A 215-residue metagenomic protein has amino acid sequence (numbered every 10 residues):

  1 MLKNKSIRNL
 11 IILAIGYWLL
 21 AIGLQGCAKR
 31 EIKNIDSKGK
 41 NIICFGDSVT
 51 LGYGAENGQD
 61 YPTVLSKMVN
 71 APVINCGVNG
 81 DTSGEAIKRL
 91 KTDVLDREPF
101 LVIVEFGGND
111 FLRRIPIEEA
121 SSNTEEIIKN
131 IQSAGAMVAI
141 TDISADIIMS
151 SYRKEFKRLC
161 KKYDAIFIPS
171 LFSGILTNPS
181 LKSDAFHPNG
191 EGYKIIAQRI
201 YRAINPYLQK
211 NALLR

Functional and structural regions predicted by a protein language model:
M1-G26, K129: Short, basic, low-complexity termini and linkers enriched in Ser/Thr/Gly/Pro that act as targeting/leader peptides
L2-K5, D36, V64-M68, K88-R215: Alpha-helical cap/lid subdomain in secreted, periplasmic, or secretory-pathway luminal O-acyl-processing enzymes
I12, L19-I22, I35, I42 (+1 more regions): Compositionally biased, low-complexity repeat tracts
I22-L24, G52, G58, S83 (+3 more regions): Residues at secondary-structure transition points
G23, I74, A139: Conserved Rossmann-like nucleotide-binding pocket used by diverse enzymes that bind dinucleotide cofactors
C27-E85, R89-E98: Serine-esterase "nucleophile elbow" of acetyl-processing enzymes
